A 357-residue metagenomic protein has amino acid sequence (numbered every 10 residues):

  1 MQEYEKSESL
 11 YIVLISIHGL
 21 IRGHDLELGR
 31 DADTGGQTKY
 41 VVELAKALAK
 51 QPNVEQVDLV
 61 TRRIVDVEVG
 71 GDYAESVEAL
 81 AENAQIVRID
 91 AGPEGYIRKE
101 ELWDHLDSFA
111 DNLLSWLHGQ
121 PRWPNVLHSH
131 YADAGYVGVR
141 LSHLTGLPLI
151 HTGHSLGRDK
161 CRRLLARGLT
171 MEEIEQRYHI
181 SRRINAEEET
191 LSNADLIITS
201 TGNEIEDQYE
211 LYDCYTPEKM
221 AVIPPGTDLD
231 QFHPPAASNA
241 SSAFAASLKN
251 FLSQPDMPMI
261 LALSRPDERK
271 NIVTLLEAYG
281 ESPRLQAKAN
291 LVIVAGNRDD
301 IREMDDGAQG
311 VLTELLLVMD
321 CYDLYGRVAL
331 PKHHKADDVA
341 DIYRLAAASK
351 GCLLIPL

Functional and structural regions predicted by a protein language model:
M1-L357: Catalytic cores of nucleotide-sugar-dependent glycosyltransferases that transfer UDP/GDP/TDP-activated
